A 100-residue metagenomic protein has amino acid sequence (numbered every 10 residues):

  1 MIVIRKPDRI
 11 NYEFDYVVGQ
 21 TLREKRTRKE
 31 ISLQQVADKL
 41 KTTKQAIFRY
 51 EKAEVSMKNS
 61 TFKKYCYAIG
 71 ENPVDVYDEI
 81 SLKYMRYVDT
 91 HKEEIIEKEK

Functional and structural regions predicted by a protein language model:
I2-R28: A short, Lys/Arg-rich alpha-helix, primarily the initiator
V3-I4, D75-K100: Short, charged recognition helix plus adjacent turn of helix-turn-helix-like nucleic-acid-binding domains
Q20, E30-I31, M57-S60: Residue-level signal for the short linker/turn that defines the boundary of a DNA-recognition helix
R23, F48-R49, Y77: Key DNA-contacting residues within the recognition helix of helix-turn-helix
R23-E24, Q34, Q45, K63: Residues within the helices of the helix-turn-helix
R26, A37, C66: The alpha-helix within a helix-turn-helix
K29-R49: Short alpha-helical DNA-recognition segment
K41, K58-V76: DNA major-groove recognition helix of helix-turn-helix/homeodomain DNA-binding modules
